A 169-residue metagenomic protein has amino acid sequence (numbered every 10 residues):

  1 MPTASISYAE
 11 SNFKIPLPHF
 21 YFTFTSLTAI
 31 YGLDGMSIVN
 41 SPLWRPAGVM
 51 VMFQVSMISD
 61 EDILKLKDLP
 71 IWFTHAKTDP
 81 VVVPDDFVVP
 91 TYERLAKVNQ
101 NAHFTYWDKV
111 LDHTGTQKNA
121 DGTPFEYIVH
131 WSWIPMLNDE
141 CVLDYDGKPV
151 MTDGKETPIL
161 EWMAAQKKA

Functional and structural regions predicted by a protein language model:
M1-K67: Primarily recognizes the serine-hydrolase "nucleophile elbow" in alpha/beta-hydrolase and SGNH/GDSL folds
P2, L33-G35, P84, V88-Y92: Short, highly selective alpha-helical patches that border small-molecule cofactor pockets in redox/cofactor-processing
F20-Y21, W72, H103-T105: A structural signal for isolated positions on well-ordered beta-strands in alpha/beta enzyme cores
L43-R45, W72, N101, A169: A general structural signal for well-ordered secondary-structure junctions
F53, H75, D108: Residues at the C-termini of beta-strands that transition into short coil/loop
S56, T78-V81: Short acidic, S/G/P-rich loop/turn micro-motifs used as interaction or catalytic elements
L66, W72-D79: Short beta-strand/loop motif that positions the catalytic acidic residue of the alpha/beta-hydrolase fold
P80, D86-Y92, A96-A169: C-terminal catalytic histidine-bearing segment of alpha/beta-hydrolase fold enzymes
